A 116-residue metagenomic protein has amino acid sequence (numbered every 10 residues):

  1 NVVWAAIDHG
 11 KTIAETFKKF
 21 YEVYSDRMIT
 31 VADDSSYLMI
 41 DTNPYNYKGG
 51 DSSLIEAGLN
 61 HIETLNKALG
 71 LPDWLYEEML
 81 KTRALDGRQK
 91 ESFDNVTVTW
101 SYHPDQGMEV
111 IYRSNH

Functional and structural regions predicted by a protein language model:
N1-M28: N-terminal low-complexity, Pro/Thr/Ser-rich intrinsically disordered segments that act as propeptides or flexible
V23-S25, R83-L85, D94: Residues that act as N-cap/strand-start positions at coil-to-secondary-structure junctions
Y24-D33, Y102-G107: Short, surface-exposed loop and linker segments with low hydrophobicity and enrichment for Pro/Ser/Thr
M28, D86-K90, T97: Short, acidic/polar N-cap/turn motifs at the starts of alpha helices
T30-L85: Mature extracytoplasmic domains of secretory-pathway proteins
D41, S101, I111: Residues in well-ordered beta-strands of folded domains
E91-G107: Short, exposed beta-strand-loop hairpins at the edges of beta-sheets in extracellular/periplasmic proteins
D105-H116: Short, low-complexity, Pro/Ser/Thr/Gly-rich segments in the mature regions of secreted, periplasmic
